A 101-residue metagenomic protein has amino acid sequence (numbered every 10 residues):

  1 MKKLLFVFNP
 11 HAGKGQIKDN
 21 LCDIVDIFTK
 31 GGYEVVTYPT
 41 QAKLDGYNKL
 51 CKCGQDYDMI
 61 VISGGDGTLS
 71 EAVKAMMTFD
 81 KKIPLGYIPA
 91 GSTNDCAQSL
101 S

Functional and structural regions predicted by a protein language model:
K2-S101: Small-residue-rich beta-alpha loop regions that form the catalytic core of phosphotransfer and lipid-active enzymes
